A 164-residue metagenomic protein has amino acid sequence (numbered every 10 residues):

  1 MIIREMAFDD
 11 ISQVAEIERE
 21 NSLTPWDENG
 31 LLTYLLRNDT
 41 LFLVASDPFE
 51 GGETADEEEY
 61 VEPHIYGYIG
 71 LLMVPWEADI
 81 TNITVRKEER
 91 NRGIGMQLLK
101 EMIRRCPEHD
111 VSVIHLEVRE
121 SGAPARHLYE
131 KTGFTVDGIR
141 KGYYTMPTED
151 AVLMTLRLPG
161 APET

Functional and structural regions predicted by a protein language model:
M1-I3: Extreme N-terminal starter segment of soluble prokaryotic enzymes
E5-E88, L99-R105, H109, R157-E163: Acetyl-CoA-dependent GNAT
I80, I114-V118: Conserved hydrophobic beta-strand within the GNAT/NAT acetyltransferase core sheet that lines the active-site cleft
R86-E88, R92, E120-S121: Active-site acidic-Proline motif in GNAT/NAT acetyltransferases
N91-R104, H127-K131: Conserved acetyl-CoA-binding loop-helix of GNAT-fold acetyltransferases
L99, S121-A125, G142-P147: Short glycine/proline-centered loop/turn elements that form peptide/ligand docking sites
E117, T135-V152: Conserved catalytic-core motifs of GNAT/GCN5-like acyltransferases
Y129, F134, M154: Conserved active-site tyrosine of GNAT-family acetyltransferases
